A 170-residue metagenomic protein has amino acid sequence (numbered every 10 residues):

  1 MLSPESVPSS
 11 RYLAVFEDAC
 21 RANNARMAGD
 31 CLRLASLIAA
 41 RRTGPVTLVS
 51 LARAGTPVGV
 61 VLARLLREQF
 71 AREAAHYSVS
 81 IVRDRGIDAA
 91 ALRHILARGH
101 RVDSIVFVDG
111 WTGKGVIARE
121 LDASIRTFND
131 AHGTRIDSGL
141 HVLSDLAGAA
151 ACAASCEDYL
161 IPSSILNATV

Functional and structural regions predicted by a protein language model:
M1-V170: PRPP-associated nucleotide enzymes
